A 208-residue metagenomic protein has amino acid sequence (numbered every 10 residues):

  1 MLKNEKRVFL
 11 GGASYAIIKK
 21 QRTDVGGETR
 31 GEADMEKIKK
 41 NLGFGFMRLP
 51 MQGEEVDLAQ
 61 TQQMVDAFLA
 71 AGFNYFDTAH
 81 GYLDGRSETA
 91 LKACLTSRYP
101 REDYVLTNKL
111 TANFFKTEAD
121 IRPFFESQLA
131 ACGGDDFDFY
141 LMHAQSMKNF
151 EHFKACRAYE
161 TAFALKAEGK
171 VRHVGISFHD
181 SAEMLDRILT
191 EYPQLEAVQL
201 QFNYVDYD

Functional and structural regions predicted by a protein language model:
K3, Y15-K19, T23, G31: Short, positively charged and aromatic/hydrophobic N-terminal segments
D24, R30-Y104, A167: N-terminal binding-site loop/beta-alpha segment at the start of enzyme catalytic domains that lines or forms
K39-G43, Y75, D103-T107, D136-L141 (+2 more regions): Structural preference for beta-strand elements that scaffold enzyme active sites
M47-L49, A79-G81, K109-N113, M142-Q145 (+2 more regions): Active-site beta-loop-alpha junctions enriched in small/polar residues
V56-F68, T117-A131, D180-I188: Short, acidic/polar
C132-K148: Active-site groove signature of glycoside hydrolases
Q145-D208: Beta/alpha (TIM)-barrel catalytic core signal, keyed to glycine-rich beta->alpha loops juxtaposed to Asp/Glu that bind
